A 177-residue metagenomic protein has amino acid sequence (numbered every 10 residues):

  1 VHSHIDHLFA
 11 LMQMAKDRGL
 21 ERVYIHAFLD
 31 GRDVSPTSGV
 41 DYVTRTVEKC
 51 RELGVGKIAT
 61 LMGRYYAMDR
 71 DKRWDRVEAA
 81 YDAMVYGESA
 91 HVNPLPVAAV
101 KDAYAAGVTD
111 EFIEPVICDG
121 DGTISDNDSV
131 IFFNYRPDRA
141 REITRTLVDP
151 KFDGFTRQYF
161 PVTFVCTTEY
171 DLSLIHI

Functional and structural regions predicted by a protein language model:
V1-R45: Active-site histidine-anchored catalytic micro-motif
I25-A27, F132, F164-C166: Structural beta-sheet core signal
A27-L29, M62, T168: Glycine-rich, histidine-containing beta strand-loop boundary motifs that form or position
G31, D138-R139, Y170-D171: Short loop/turn segments at secondary-structure transitions that flank enzyme active sites
V34-D126, I131-F132, P137-P161: Long, well-ordered, tryptophan-enriched scaffold segments
F152-F155, T163-T167, D171-S173: S-adenosyl-L-methionine-dependent methyltransferase catalytic core, i.e., the SAM/SAH-binding region
I175-I177: Conserved small/polar residues in nucleotide/adenosyl-binding loops
